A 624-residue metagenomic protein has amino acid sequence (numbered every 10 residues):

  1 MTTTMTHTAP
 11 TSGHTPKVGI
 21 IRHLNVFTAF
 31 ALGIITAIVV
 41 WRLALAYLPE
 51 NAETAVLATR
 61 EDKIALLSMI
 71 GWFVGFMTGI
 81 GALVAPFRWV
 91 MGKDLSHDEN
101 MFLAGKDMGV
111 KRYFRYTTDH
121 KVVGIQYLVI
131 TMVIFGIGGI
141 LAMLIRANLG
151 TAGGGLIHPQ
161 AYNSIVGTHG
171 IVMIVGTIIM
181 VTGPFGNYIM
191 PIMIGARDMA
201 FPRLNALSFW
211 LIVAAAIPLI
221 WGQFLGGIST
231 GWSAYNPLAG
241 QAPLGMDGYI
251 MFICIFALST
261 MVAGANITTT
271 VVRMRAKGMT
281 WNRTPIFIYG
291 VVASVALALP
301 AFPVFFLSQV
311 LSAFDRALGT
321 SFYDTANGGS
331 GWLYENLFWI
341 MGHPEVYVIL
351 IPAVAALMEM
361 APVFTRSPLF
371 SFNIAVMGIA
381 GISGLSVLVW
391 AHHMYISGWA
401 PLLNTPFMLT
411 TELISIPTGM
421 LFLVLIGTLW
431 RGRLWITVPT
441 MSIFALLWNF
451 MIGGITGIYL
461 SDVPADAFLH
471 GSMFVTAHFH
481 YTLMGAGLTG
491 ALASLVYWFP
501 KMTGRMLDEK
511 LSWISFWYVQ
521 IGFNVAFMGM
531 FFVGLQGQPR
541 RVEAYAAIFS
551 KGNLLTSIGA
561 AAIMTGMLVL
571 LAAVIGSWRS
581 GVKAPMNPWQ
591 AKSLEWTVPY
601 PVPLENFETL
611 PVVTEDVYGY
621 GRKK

Functional and structural regions predicted by a protein language model:
T2-K624: Membrane-embedded and interfacial regions of multi-pass energy-transducing membrane proteins
